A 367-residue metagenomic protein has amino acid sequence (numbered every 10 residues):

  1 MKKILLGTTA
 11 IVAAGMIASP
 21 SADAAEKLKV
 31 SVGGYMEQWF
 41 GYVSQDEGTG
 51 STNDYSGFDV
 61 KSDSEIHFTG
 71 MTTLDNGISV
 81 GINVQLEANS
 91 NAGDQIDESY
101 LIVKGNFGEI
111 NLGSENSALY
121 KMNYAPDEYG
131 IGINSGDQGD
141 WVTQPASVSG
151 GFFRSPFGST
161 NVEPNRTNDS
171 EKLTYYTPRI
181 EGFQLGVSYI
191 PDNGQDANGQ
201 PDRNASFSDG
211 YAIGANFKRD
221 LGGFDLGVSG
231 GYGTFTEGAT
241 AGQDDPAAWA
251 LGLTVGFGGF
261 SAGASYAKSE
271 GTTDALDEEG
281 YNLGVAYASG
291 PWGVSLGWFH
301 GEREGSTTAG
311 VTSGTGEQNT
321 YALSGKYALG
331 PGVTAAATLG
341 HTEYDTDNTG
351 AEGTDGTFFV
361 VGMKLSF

Functional and structural regions predicted by a protein language model:
M1-A25: Gram-negative bacterial Sec-dependent N-terminal signal peptides
A10, D355-F367: Outer-membrane beta-barrel "beta-signal"
A25-V43, N53-Q195, F207-D209, N216-D220: Outer membrane beta-barrel
Q38-S44, L86-S90, N116-A118, Y189-N193 (+8 more regions): Transmembrane beta-strands of outer-membrane beta-barrel pores
H67-T69, Y100-I102, T174-Y176, G214-N216 (+5 more regions): Outer-membrane beta-barrel architecture
T72-L74, K104-F107, T177-E181, P191 (+5 more regions): Outer-membrane beta-barrel strand-turn architecture
G77-V80, F107-N111, G182-L185, G222-V228 (+3 more regions): Repeated loop/turn-to-beta-strand initiation elements of outer-membrane beta-barrel proteins
S208-L323, Y327: Detector for outer-membrane/organellar transmembrane beta-barrel domains, recognizing the amphipathic beta-strand
